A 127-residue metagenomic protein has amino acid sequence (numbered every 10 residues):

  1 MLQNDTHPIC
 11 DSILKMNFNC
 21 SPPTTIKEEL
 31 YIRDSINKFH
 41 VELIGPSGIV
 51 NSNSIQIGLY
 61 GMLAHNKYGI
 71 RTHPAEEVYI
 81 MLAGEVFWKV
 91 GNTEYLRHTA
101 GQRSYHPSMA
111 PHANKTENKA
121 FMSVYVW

Functional and structural regions predicted by a protein language model:
M1-N53: A short, N-terminal "cap"/entry segment at the start of jelly-roll beta-barrel domains of the cupin/DSBH fold
P46-G48, K67, A110-H112: Short beta-turn/strand-loop junction motif enriched in small, turn-promoting residues
V50-S52, I70, K115: Short glycine/serine/proline-enriched coil/turn segments at secondary-structure junctions
N53, R71-T72, R97, P107: Short solvent-exposed loop/turn micro-motifs enriched in small/polar/acidic residues
S54, L59-H65, T72-W88: Short, conserved beta-strand element in jelly-roll/cupin
V78-Y79, R103-H106, V124: Active-site scaffold segments
N92-P111: Short acidic-glycine-tyrosine-enriched beta hairpin
S108-W127: Ligand-binding loop in jelly-roll beta-barrel domains
